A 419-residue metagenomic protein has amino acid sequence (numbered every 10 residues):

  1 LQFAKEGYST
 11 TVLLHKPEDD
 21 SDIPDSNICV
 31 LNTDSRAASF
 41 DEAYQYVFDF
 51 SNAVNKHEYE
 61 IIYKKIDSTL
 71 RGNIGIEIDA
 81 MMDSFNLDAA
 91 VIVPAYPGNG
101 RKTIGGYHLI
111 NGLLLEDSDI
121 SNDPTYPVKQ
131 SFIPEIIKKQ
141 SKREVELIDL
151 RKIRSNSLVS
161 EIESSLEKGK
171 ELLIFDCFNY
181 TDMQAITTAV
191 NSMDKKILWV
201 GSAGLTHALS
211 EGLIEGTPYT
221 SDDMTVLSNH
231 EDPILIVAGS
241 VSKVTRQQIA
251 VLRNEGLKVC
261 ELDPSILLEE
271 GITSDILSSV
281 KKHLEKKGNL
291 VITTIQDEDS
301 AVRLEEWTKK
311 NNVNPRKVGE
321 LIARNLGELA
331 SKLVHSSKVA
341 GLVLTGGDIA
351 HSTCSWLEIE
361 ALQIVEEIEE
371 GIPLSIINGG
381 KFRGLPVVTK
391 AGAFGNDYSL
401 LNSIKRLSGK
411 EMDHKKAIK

Functional and structural regions predicted by a protein language model:
L1, N73-E77, R101-L109, S160 (+6 more regions): Short acidic, glycine/serine/threonine-rich loops at helix termini
S9-L13, N27, A43, F48-I62 (+2 more regions): Cap/lid and interdomain-hinge subdomains that line or gate substrate/regulatory clefts in soluble alpha/beta enzymes
T11-L14, I62-K65, A90-P94, V145-L150 (+8 more regions): General beta-strand structural signal in soluble alpha/beta enzymes
V12-N32: N-terminal glycine-rich anion-binding loops that anchor highly charged ligand groups
I28-Y44: Short, structured active-site "lid" loops
K64-E116, S121-S131, V339, L344 (+4 more regions): Active-site histidine-anchored catalytic micro-motif
N111-K281: Conserved, well-structured core segments that form the ligand-binding/active-site neighborhood of functional domains
K282-T345: C-terminal structural cap/anchor segments
